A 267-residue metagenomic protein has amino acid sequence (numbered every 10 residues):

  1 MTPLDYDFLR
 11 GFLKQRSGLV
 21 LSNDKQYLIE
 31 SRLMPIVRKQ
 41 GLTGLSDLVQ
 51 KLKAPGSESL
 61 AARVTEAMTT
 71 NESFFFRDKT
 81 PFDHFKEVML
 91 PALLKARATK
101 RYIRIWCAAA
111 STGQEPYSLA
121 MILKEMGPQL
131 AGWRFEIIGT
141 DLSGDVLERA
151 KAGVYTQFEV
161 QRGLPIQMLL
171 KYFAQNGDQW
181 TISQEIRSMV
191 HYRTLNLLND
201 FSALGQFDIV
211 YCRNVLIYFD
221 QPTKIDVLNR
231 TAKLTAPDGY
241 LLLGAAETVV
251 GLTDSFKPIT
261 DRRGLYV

Functional and structural regions predicted by a protein language model:
T2-W106, L228: Conserved AdoMet
F85, V210, T235: Residue-level signal for inorganic ion chemistry
R101-S118, E136-I138: Conserved class I S-adenosyl-L-methionine
A108, P128-Y211, V215-D226, T248-V250: Extended basic-aromatic, gly/pro-enriched interface segments that bind polyanionic ligands
T112-L130: Conserved SAM-binding loop of SAM-dependent methyltransferases across substrates and taxa, primarily the Class I
I209, V250-V267: Core SAM-dependent methyltransferase catalytic element
I225-P237: A short glycine-rich, Lys/Arg-flanked "PGG" loop and its adjoining helix->strand segment in the class I
P237-A245: Conserved beta-strand signature within the Rossmann-like core of class I S-adenosyl-L-methionine
